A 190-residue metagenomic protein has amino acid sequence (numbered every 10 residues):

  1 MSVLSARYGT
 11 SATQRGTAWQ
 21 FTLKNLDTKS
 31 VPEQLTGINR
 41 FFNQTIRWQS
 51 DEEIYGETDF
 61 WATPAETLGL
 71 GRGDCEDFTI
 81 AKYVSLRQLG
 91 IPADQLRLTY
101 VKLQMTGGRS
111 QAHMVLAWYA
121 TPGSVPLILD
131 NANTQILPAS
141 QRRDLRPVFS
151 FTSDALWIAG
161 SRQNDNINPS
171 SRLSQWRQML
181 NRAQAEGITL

Functional and structural regions predicted by a protein language model:
M1-L190: A structural boundary/capping signal
